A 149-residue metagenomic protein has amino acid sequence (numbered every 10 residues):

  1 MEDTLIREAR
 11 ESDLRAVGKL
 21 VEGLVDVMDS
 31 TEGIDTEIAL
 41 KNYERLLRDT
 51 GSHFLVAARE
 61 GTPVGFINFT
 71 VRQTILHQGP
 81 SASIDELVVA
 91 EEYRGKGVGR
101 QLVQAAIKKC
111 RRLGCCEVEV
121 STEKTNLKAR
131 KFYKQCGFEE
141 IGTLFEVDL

Functional and structural regions predicted by a protein language model:
L5-K19: A short beta-loop-alpha structural element at the N-terminal edge of CoA-dependent acyl/N-acetyltransferase catalytic
V21-E44: Conserved GNAT-fold acetyl-CoA-binding loop/helix
E44-V56, S83: A short helix-loop-beta-strand connector motif used in the catalytic cores of GNAT acetyltransferases and, in some
V56, T62-V71: Conserved beta-strand in the GNAT
T74-I84, R94, E140-I141: A conserved beta-turn-beta hairpin within the catalytic core of GNAT-like acetyltransferases that forms part
V89, G95-K108, Q135: Conserved acetyl-CoA-binding loop-helix of GNAT-fold acetyltransferases
R100, K124-G142: Conserved active-site alpha-helix within GNAT-family acetyltransferase domains
C110-S121: Conserved GNAT acetyl-CoA-binding A-motif
